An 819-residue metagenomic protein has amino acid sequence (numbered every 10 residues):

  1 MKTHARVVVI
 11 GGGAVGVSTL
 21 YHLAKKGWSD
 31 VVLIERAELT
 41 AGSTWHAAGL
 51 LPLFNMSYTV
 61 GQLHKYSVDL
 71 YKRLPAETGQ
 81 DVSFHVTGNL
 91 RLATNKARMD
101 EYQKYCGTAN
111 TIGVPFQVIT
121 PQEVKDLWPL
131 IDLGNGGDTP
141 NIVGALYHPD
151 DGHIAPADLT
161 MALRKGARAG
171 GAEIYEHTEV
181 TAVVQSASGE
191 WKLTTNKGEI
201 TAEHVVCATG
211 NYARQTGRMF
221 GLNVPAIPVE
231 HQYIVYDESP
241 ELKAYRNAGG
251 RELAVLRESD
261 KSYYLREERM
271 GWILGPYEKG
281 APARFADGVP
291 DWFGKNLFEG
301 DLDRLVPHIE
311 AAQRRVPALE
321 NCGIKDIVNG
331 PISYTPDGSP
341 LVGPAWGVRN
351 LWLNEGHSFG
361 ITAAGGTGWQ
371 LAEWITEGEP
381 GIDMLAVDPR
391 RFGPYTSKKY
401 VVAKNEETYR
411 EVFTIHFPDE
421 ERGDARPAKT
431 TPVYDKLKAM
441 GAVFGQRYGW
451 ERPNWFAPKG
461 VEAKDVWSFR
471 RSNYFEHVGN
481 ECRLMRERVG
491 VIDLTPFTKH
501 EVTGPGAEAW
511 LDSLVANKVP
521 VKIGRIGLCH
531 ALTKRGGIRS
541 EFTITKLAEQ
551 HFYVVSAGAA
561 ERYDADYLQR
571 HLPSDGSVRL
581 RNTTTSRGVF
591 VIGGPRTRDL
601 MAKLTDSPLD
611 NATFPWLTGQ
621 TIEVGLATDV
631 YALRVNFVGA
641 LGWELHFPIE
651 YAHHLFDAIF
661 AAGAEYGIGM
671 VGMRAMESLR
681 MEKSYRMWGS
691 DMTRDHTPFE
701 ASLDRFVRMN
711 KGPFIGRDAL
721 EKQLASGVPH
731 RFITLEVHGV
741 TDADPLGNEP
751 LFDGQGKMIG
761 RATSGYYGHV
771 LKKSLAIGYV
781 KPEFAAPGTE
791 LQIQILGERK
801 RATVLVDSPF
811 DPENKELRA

Functional and structural regions predicted by a protein language model:
K2-V15, V32: Beta1/beta-strand and adjacent pyrophosphate-binding region of the FAD-binding site in flavoprotein oxidoreductases
S18, Y58, A182-E299, E310-R315 (+3 more regions): Flavin-dependent oxidoreductases
A24-T44: Glycine-rich FAD pyrophosphate-binding loop
A48-L53, N89-R91, F220-A248, P307 (+5 more regions): Central beta-strand plus flanking loop segment that forms part of the substrate or channel wall within the catalytic
G49-L130, L253, D260-L265, R269-G271 (+2 more regions): Dinucleotide-binding Rossmann-like beta1-alpha1 core, especially the glycine-rich loop that anchors the ADP
R73, H85, T94-E176, T181-G189 (+2 more regions): Flavin (FAD/FMN) cofactor-binding and adjacent substrate-gating region of FAD-dependent oxidoreductase domains
D260, R269, D291-K429: C-terminal catalytic lobe of FAD-dependent flavoproteins
I382-D383, D388-A819: Glycine/proline-enriched, intrinsically flexible loops and inter-domain linkers
